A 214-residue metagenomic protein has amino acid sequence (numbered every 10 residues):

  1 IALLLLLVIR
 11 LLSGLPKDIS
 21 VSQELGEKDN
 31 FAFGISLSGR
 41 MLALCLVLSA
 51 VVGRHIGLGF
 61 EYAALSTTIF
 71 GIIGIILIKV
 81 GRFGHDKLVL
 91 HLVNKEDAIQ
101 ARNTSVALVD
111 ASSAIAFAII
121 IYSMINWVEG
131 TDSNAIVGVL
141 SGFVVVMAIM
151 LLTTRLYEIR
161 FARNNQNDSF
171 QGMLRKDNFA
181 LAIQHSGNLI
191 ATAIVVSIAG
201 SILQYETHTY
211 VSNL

Functional and structural regions predicted by a protein language model:
I1-L5, E61-I78, T131-L152, Y210-L214: Alpha-helical transmembrane segments
I1-S22, D29-L44, S49-A50, R54 (+2 more regions): The feature marks the first
L3-D18, G71-H91, M147-Q166: Membrane-water interface of transmembrane alpha-helices
V21-S36, N94-V109, D168-H185: Membrane-interface segments at loop-to-transmembrane junctions
S36-V47, I73-K79, A107-S123, V145-T154 (+1 more regions): Alpha-helical transmembrane segments of multi-pass integral membrane proteins
L44-S66, F117-L140, I190-N213: Alpha-helical transmembrane segments and their membrane-interface junctions in multi-pass membrane proteins
S49, G53, F60-E96, Y122: Hydrophobic, ordered structural segments
E158-K176, T192-S201: Aromatic-anchored, glycine/proline-accented short structural segments that stabilize local strand-turns or short
